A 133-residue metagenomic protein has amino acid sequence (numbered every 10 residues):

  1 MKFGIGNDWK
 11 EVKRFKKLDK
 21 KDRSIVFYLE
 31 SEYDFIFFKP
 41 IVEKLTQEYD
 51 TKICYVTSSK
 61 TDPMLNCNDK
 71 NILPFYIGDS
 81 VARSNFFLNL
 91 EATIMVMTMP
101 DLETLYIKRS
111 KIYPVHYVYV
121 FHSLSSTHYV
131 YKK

Functional and structural regions predicted by a protein language model:
M1-S24: Membrane-proximal basic amphipathic "stem/tether" segments
V26-K133: Active-site and donor-binding regions of nucleotide-sugar-utilizing enzymes
